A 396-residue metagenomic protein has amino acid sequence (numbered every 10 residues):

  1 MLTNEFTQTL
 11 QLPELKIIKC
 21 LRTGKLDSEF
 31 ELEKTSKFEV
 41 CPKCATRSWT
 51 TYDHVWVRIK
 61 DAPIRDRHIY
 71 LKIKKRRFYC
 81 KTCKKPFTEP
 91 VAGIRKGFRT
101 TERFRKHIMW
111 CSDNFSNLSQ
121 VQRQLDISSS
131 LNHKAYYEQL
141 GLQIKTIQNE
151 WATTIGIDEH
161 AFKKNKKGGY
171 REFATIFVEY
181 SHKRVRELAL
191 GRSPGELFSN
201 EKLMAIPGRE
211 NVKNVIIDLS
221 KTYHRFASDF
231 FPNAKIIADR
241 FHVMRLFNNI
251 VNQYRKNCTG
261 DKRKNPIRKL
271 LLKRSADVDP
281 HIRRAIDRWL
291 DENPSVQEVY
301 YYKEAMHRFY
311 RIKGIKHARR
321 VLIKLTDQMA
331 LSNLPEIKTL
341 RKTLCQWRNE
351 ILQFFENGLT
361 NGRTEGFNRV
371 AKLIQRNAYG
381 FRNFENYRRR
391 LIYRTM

Functional and structural regions predicted by a protein language model:
M1-K85, V91: Short, conserved DNA-binding cores of transcription-related domains
K34, F38, K43, K183-R184 (+4 more regions): Acidic/histidine-rich catalytic cores and adjacent linkers of DNA breakage/strand-transfer/modification proteins
K60-G168, R209-V212, I351-L352: Short, positively charged, Gly/Tyr-enriched micro-motifs that form contact patches at catalytic or ligand/partner
L125, Y136, A189, L219 (+1 more regions): Glycine-rich, histidine-containing beta strand-loop boundary motifs that form or position
K134, E138-N214, K221-F226: RNase H-like nuclease fold core
Q139, E172, F230-A234, V251-K256: Short secondary-structure boundary/capping segments
V243-K262: Short alpha-helix plus adjacent loop in nuclease-associated cores
